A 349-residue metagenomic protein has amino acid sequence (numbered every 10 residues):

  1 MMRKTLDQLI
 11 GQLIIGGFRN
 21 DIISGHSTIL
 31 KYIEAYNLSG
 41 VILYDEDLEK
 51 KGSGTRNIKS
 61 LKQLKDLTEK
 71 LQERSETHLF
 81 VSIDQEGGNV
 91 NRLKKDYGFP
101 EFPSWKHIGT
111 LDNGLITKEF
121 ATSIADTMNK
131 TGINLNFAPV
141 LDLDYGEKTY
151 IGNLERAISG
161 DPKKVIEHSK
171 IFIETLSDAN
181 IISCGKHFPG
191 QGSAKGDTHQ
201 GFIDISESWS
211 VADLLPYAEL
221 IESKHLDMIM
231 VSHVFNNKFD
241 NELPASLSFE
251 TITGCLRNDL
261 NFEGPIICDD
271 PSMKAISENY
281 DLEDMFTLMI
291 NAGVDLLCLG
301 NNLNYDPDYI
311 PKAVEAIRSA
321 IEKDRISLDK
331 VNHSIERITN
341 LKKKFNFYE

Functional and structural regions predicted by a protein language model:
M1-S39, N340, F347: N-terminal basic, low-complexity leaders that serve as flexible interaction/assembly modules and, when applicable, as
G17-F18, G25, K31, V41 (+5 more regions): Second-shell residues forming the walls of enzyme active-site clefts
S27-D47, S123-L135: Catalytic domains of carbohydrate-active enzymes, especially glycoside hydrolases
N91-E101, T149, G190: Short, flexible, mixed-charge acidic loops at enzyme active sites
Y97-D112, I158-S159: A charged helix-plus-loop insertion that forms the helical arch/lid used to bind and gate nucleic-acid substrates
N136-I158, S183, F188-I203: Short glycine/serine-rich loop/turn segments
E315, I321-E349: Mid-to-C-terminal alpha-helical segments outside catalytic/metal-binding sites
